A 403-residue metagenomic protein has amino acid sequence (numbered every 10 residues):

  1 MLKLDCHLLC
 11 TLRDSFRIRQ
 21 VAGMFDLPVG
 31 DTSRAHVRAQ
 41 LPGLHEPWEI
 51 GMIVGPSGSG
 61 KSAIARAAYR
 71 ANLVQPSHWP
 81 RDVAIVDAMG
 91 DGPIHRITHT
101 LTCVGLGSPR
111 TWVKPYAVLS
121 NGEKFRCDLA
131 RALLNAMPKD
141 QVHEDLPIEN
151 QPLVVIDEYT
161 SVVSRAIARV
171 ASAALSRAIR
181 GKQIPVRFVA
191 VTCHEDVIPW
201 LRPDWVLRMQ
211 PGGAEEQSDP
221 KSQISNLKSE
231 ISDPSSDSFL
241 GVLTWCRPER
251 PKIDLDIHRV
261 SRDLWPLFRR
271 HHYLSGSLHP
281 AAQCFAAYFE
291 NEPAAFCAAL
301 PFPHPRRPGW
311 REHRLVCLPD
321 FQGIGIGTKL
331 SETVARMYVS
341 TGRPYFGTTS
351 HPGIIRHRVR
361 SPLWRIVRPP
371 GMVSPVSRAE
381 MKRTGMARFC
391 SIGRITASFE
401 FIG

Functional and structural regions predicted by a protein language model:
M1-H45, G92, Q217, L240-V242: Pre-NBD coupling/linker segments of ABC/ABC-like ATPases
L8, V37-L106: ABC ATPase nucleotide-binding domain signature region
A67-Y69, G122-H143, P147-V155: GG-anchored amphipathic helix commonly corresponding to the ABC/SMC/Rad50 NBD signature/C-loop
V113-K124: Conserved ABC ATPase signature
V155-V163: Walker B catalytic motif
R259-F321: A conserved beta-strand-loop-helix scaffold within acyl/acetyltransferase catalytic domains
C317, Q322-R336: Conserved acetyl-CoA-binding loop-helix of GNAT-fold acetyltransferases
R336-P352: Conserved GNAT acetyl-CoA-binding A-motif
